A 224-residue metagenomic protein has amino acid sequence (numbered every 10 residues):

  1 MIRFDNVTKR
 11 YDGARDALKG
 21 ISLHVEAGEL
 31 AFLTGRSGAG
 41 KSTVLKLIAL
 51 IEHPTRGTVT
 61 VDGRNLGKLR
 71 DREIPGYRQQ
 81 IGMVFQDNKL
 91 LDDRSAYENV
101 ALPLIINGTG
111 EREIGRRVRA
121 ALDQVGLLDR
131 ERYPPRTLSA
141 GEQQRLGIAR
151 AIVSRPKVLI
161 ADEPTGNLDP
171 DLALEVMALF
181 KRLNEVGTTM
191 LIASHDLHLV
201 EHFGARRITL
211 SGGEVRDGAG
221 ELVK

Functional and structural regions predicted by a protein language model:
A49: Helix-to-loop junction immediately C-terminal to a conserved catalytic motif
G57-N65, Y77: Conserved ABC transporter NBD signature motif
R94-A101: Short coil-to-helix segment of the ABC ATPase nucleotide-binding domain corresponding to the Q-loop/switch region
Y133, S154, V186: Conserved signature/switch motifs of ABC ATPase nucleotide-binding domains
P134-L138, E142-Q144: Conserved ABC ATPase signature
L159-D162: Catalytic Walker B motif of ABC-type/P-loop ATPase nucleotide-binding domains
P170-L172: Helix N-cap at the start of a conserved alpha-helix in ABC-type nucleotide-binding domains
